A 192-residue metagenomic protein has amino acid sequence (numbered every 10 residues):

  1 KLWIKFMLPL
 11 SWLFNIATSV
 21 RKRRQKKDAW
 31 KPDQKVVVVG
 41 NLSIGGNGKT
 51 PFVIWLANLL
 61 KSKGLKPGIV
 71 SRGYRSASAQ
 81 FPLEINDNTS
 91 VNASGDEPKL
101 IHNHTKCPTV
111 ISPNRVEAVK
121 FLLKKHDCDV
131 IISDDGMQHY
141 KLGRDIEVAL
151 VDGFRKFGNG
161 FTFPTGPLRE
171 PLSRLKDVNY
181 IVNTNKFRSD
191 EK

Functional and structural regions predicted by a protein language model:
K1-K35: A transmembrane-helix-recognition feature enriched in membrane-embedded lipid enzymes and envelope glyco-/phospholipid
L2-F6, G46, P108: Short, N-terminal intrinsically disordered low-complexity segments that are rich in Pro/Gly and polar/charged residues
W12, P51-L59, L100, A118: Generic beta-strand or strand-like secondary-structure segments
K22-N86: Walker A (P-loop) phosphate-binding motif
Y74-S76, Q80-K192: Phosphate/Mg2+-binding loops and adjacent switch elements in nucleotide/diphosphate-handling enzyme cores
